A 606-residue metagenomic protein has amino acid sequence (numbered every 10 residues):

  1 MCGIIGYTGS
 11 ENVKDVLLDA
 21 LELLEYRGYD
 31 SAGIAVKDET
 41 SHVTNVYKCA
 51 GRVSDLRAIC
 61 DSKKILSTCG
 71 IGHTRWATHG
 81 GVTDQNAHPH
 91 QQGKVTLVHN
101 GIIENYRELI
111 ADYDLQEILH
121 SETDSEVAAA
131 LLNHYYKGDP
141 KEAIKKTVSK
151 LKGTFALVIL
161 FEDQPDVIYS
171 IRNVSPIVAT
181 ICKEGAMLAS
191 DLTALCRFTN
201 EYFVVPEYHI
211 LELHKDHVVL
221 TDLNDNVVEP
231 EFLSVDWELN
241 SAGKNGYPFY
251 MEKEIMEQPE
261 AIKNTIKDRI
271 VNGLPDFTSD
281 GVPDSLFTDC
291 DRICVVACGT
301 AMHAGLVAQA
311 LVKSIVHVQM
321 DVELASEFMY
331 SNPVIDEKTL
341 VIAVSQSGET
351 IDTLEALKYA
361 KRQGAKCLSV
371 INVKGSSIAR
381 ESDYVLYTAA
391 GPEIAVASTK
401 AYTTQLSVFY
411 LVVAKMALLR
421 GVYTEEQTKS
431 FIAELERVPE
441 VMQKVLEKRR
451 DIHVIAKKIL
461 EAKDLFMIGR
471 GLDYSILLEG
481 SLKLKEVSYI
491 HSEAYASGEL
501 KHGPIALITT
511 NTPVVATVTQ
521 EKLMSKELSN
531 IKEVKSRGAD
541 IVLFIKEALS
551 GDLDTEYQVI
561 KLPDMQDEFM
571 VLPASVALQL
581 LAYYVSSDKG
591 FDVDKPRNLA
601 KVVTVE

Functional and structural regions predicted by a protein language model:
M1-K244, P248-F249, E260-K267, V271-D291 (+5 more regions): Conserved short alpha-helical segments that host acidic/polar catalytic motifs at enzyme active sites
T68-Q85, V271-D284, A308-V344, H491-L507: Glycine-rich oxoanion-binding loops at beta->alpha junctions
C69, V95, R292-C294, L340 (+3 more regions): Structural motif
P89, Y169-S170, Y202-F203, I210-E212 (+11 more regions): Replace "in large, NTP-powered and nucleic-acid-processing enzymes" with "in large, NTP-powered factors and other
Q258-I262, I266-C294, Y384-P513, S587-E606: Active-site phosphate/pyrophosphate-binding segments
T288-R437, R470, T517-P563, L581 (+1 more regions): Glycine-rich phosphate-binding loops that contact phosphosugars or nucleotide phosphates
T555, M565-E606: Generic C-terminus detector
